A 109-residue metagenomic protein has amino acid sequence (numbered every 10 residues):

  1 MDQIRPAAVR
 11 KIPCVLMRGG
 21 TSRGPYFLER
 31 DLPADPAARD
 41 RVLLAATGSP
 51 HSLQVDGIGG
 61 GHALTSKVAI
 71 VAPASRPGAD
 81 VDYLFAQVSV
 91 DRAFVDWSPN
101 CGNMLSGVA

Functional and structural regions predicted by a protein language model:
M1-A109: A glycine-rich beta-to-alpha transition motif near the start of alpha/beta enzyme domains, typified by
